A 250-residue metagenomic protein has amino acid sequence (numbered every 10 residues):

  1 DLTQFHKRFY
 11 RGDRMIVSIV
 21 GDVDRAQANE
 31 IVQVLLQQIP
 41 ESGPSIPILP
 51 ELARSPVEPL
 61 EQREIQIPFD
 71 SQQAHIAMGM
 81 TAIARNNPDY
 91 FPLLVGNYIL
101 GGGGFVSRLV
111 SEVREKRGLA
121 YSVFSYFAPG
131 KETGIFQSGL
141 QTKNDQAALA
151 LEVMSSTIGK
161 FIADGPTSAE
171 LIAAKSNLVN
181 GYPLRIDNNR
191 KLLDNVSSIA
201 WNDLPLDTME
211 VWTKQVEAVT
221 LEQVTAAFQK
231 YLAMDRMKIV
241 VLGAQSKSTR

Functional and structural regions predicted by a protein language model:
H6: Conserved, carboxylate-rich catalytic/transport cores that coordinate ions
R11, I16-A84, V241-R250: An aromatic/glycine/proline-enriched structural segment found at the starts of mature extracellular/organellar domains
R14-V20, A74-I83, V110-A218, R236-G243: M16 family metallopeptidases and their MPP-like homologs
V32, G96, M154-I158: Short amphipathic C-terminal alpha-helix that caps PH/PH-like domains
E51, R63-E64, V95, A226-F228: Short beta-alpha junctions and helix-cap segments that line functional grooves
M78, P88-L100, R108-S111: Active/ligand-binding-proximal structured segments within catalytic/core domains that scaffold catalytic residues
A218-R250: In a subset of proteins, long, contiguous C-terminal domains/tails are tracked
